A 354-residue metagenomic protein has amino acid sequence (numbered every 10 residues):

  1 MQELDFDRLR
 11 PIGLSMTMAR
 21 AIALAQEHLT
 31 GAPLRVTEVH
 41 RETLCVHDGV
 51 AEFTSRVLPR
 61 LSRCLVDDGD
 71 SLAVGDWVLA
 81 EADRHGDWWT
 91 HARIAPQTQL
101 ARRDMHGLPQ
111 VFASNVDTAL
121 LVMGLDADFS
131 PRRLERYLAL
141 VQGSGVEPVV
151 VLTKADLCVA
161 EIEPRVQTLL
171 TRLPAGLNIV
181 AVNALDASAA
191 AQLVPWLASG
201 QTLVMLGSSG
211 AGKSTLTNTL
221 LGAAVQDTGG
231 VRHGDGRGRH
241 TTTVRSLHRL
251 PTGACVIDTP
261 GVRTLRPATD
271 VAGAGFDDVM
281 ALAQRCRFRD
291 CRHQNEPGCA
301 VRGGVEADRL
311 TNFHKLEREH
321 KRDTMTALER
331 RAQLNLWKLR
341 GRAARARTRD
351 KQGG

Functional and structural regions predicted by a protein language model:
M1-R8, I12, G49, R60 (+9 more regions): Helix-rich effector regions associated with P-loop NTPase G domains
A25-P33, H85: Short coil-to-beta-strand transition motifs
R35-H40, A92: A residue-level detector for short acidic-glycine micro-motifs
E42-V46: Short aromatic-glycine-enriched beta-strand elements
H85-R93, S130: Short, Lys/Arg- and Gly-enriched loop/turn segments at beta-strand edges
R132-E147: Histidine-anchored nucleotide/phosphate-binding helix
E147, D156-A211: Canonical P-loop GTPase G-domain recognition
K213-G229: A conserved segment at the C-terminal end of the G1
